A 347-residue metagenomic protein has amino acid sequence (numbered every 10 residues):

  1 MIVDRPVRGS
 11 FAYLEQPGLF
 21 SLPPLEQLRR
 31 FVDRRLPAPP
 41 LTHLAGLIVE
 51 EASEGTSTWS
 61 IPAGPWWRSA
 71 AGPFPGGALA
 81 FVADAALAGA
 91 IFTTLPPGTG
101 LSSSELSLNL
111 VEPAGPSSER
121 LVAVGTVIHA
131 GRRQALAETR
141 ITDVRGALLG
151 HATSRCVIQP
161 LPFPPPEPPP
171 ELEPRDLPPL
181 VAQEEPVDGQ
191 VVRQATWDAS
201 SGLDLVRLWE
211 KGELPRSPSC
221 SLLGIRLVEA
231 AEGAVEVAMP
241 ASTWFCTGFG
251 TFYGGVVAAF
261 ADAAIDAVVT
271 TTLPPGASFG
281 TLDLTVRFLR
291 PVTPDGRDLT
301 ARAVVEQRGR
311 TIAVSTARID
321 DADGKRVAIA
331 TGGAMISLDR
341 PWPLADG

Functional and structural regions predicted by a protein language model:
M1-G347: Terminal targeting signals and extreme-terminal segments of soluble enzymes
